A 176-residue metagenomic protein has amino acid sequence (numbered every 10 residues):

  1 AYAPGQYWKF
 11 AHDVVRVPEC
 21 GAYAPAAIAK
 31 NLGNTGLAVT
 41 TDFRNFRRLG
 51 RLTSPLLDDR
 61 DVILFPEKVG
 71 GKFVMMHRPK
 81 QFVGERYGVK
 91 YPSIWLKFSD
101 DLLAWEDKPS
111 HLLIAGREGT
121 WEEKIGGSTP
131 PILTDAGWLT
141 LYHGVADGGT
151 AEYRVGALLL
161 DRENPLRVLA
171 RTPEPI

Functional and structural regions predicted by a protein language model:
A1-I63, E67-E123, L133-I176: Beta-rich carbohydrate-recognition and catalytic domains
S128-P130: Active-site/ligand-binding surface loops and adjacent short beta/alpha elements that line catalytic pockets across
